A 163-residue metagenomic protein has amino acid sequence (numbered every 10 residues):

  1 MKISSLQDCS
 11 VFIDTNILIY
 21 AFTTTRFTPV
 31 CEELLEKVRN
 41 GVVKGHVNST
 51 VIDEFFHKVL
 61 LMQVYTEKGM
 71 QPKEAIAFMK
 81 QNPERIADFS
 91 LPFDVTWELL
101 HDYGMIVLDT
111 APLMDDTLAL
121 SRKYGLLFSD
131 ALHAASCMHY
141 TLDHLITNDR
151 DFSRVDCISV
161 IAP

Functional and structural regions predicted by a protein language model:
M1-L6, S10, A134-P163: Acidic, PIN/NYN-like endoribonuclease modules and their adjacent C-terminal/linker elements
M1-V51, K58-E74, Y140: Short, well-structured N-terminal submotif of metal-dependent ribonuclease cores
L6, D94-H144: Active-site neighborhoods of divalent-metal-dependent phosphate/nucleic-acid chemistry enzymes
I13-D14, V47, D109, L126-D130 (+2 more regions): Histidine- and aromatic-rich ligand-binding microenvironments
C31-L35, T50-L108, M114: Active-site-proximal, substrate-binding regions of enzyme catalytic domains and RNA-binding/basic surfaces
K44, G104-I106, S159: Conserved beta-strand segments of alpha/beta enzyme cores
V51, L113, H133, D151-F152: Alpha-helix capping/helix-boundary segments
S90, W97-L99, G125, S153-P163: Internal alpha/beta domain cores that form substrate/cofactor-binding pockets in large enzymes and binding proteins
